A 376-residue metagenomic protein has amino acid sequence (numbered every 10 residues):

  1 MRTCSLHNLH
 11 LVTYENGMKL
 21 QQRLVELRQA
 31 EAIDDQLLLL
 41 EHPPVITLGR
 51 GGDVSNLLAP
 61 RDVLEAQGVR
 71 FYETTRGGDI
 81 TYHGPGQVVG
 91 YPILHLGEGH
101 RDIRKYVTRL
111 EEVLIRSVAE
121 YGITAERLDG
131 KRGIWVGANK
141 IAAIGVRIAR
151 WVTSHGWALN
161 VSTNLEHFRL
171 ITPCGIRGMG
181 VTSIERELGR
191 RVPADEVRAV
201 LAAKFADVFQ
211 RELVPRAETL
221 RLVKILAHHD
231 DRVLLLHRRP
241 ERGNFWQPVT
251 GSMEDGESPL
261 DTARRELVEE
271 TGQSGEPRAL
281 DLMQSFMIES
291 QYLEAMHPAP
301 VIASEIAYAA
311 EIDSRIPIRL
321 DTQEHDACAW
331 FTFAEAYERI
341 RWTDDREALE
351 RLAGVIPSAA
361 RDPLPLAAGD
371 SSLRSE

Functional and structural regions predicted by a protein language model:
M1-W135, K140-I141, R191-V192, A217: N-terminal lobe of the biotin/lipoate ligase/transferase fold
Q87, A217-P248: N-terminal strand-loop-strand
E112, P248-M283: The catalytic Nudix box helix
L128-G130, G272-I316: Active-site segment of metal-dependent pyrophosphate-handling enzymes, primarily the Nudix hydrolase catalytic core
E166-A217: C-terminal accessory segment of soluble enzyme catalytic cores
R177-G178, A307-E311, I318-E350: NUDIX/MutT-family hydrolases
V200-K204, V208-A217, E338-I356: Charged phosphate-binding loop/patch that engages nucleotide di/tri-phosphates or the phosphate backbone of nucleic
R361-E376: A cross-taxon signal for low-complexity, glycine/charged-rich
